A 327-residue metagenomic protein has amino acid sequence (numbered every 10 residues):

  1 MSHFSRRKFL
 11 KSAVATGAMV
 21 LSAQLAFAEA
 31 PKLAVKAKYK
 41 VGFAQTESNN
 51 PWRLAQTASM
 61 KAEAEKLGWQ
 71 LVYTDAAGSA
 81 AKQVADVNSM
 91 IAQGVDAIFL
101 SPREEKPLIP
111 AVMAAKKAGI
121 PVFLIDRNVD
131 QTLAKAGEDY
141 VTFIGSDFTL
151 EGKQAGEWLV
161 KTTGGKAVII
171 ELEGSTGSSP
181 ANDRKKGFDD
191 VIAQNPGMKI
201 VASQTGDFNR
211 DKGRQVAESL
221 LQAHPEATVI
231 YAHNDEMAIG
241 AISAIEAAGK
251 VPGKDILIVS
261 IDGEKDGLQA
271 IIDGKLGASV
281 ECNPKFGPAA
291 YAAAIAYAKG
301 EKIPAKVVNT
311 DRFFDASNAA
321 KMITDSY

Functional and structural regions predicted by a protein language model:
S2-S5, L10-K11, L21, E29-Y327: A residue-level marker of the well-folded mature domains of exported/periplasmic proteins
A15-T16, A26: Cleavable N-terminal signal peptides
